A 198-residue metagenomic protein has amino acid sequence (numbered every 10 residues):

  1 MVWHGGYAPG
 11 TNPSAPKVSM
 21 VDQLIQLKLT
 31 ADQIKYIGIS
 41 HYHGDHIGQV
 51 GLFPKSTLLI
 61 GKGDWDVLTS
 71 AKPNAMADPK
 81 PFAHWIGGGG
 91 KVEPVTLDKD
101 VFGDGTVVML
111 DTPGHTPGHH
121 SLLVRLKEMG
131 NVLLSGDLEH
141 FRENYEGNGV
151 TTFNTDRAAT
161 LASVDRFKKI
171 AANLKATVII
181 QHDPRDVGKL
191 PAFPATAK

Functional and structural regions predicted by a protein language model:
M1-D22, S121-F141: Conserved beta-strand hairpin/beta-sheet module of binuclear metal-dependent hydrolase folds, prominently
W3-I60: Active-site metal-binding motif and surrounding structural segment of the metallo-beta-lactamase
N12-Q33, K62-D111, A159-K175: Metallo-beta-lactamase
Y36-G38, L58-G61, E93, N131-L134 (+1 more regions): Structural recognition of the beta-strand scaffold that forms the well-ordered cores of secreted hydrolase catalytic
I39, I47-V50, G114, G118 (+1 more regions): Short, electropositive alpha-helical surface patch
G44, D66-V67, H140, R185: Active-site micro-motifs of SAM-dependent methyltransferase domains
L59-I60, T69-P73, Y145, G149 (+1 more regions): C-terminal/domain-terminus segments
H84-G87, L97-F102, T106-P113, P117-L190: Metallo-beta-lactamase
